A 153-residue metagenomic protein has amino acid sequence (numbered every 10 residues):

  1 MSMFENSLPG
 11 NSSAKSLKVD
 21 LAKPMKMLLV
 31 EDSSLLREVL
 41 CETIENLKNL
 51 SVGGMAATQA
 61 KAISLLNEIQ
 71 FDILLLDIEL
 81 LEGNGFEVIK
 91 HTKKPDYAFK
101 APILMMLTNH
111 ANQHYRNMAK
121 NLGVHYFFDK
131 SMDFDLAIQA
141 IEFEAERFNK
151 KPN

Functional and structural regions predicted by a protein language model:
M1-K26, S34, D135-N153: Non-catalytic signal-transmission and effector/linker regions of two-component phosphorelay proteins
E31: Conserved acidic carboxylate
S34-G54: Two-component/phosphorelay signaling modules centered on CheY-like receiver
M55-I73: Acidic, metal-coordinating helix/loop segments flanking the phosphotransfer/catalytic sites of two-component signaling
D77-I78, T108: Active-site residues of response regulator receiver
L81, N112: The feature encodes the CheY-like receiver
F86-K100: Short amphipathic alpha-helix used as the core "switch/output" element in two-component signaling
K100-A111: A short, hydrophobic beta-strand element within the central beta-sheet of small alpha/beta folds
